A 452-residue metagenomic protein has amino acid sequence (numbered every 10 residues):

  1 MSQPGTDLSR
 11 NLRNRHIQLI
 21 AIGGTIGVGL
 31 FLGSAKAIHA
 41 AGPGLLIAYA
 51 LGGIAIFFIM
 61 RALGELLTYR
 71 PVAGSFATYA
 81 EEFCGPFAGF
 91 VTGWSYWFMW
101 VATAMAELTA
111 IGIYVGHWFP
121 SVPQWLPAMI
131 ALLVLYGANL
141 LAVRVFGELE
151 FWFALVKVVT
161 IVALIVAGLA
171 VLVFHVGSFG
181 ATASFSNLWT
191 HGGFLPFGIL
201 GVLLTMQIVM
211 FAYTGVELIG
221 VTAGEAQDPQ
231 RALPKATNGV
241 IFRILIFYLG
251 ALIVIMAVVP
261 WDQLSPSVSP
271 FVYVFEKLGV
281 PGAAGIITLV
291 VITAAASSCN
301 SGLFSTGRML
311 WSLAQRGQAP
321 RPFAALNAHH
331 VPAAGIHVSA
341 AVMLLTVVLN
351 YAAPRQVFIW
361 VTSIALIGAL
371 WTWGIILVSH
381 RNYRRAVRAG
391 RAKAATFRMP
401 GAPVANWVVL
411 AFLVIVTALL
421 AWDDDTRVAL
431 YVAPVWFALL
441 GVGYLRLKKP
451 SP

Functional and structural regions predicted by a protein language model:
M1-A35, H39-G44, I56-R61, A73 (+5 more regions): Membrane-interface "cap" regions at the ends of multi-pass membrane proteins
M1-G5, A77-E81, L108-A128, T160-A163 (+5 more regions): Helix-loop-helix connectors at the membrane interface of multi-pass transporters/channels
Q3-S9, L45-L46, P123, L155-T288: Helix-loop-helix junctions that connect adjacent transmembrane segments in multi-pass membrane transporters
S9, L32-P127, L135-G137, V240-L249 (+1 more regions): Extracellular loop-to-transmembrane helix junctions
V72, S95-A110, I208, Y213-A226 (+3 more regions): Membrane-helix boundary/coupling elements in multi-pass transport proteins
T78-E81, G85, H117, G192 (+3 more regions): TM-loop-TM module centered on a large, flexible mid-protein loop between adjacent transmembrane helices in multi-pass
A138, T160-A167, L310, T362-K393 (+2 more regions): Hydrophobic alpha-helical segments of multi-pass membrane transport proteins
W152-F153, P322-A333, L370-D425: C-terminal membrane-solvent junction of multi-pass transporters and transport-like membrane proteins
